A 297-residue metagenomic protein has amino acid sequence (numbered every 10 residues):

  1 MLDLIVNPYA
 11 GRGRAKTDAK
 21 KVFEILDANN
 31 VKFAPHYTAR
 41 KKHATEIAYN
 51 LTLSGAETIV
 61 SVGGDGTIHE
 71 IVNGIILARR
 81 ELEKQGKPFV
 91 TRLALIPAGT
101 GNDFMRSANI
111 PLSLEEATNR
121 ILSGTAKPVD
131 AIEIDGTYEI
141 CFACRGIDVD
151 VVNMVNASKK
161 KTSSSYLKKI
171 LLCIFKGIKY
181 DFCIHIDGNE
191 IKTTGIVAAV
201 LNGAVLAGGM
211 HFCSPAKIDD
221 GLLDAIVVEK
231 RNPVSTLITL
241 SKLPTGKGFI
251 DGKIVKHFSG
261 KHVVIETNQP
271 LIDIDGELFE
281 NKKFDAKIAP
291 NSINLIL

Functional and structural regions predicted by a protein language model:
M1-I59: ATP/NTP phosphate-donor binding region
P8, V62-G64, I96-A98: Glycine-rich beta-strand-to-loop/alpha-helix junction loops that act as flexible
N29, L53, I76-I196: Catalytic core of DAGKc-family lipid kinases
A44, G66-I71, D103: Short glycine/serine/threonine-rich phosphate/pyrophosphate-binding segments that cradle anionic phosphate groups
C144, D148, A199-C213, L278: Glycine-rich phosphate/pyrophosphate-binding beta-alpha loops
K159-S165, G209, S214-S235: Gly/Ser/Thr-rich active-site loops/lids in small-molecule metabolic enzymes that frequently grip phosphoryl groups
I186, K192, K217, V227-L297: ATP/nucleoside-binding phosphotransfer catalytic cores, i.e., glycine-rich phosphate-binding loops
